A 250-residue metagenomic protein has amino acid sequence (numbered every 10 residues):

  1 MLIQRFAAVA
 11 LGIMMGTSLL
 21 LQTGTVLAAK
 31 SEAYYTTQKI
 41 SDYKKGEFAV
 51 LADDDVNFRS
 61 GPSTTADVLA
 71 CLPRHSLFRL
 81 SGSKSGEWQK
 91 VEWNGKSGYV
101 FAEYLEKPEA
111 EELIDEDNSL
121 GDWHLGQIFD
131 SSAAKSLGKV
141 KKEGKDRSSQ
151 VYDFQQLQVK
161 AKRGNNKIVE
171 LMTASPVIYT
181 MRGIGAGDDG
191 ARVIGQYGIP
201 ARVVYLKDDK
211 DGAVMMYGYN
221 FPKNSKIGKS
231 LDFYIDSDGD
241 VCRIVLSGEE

Functional and structural regions predicted by a protein language model:
L2-L27: Sec-dependent N-terminal signal peptides of Gram-positive bacterial secreted proteins and lipoproteins
A29-Y43, R79, E92-D115: Boundary regions of SH3-family modules and the immediately adjacent low-complexity/disordered segments in eukaryotic
K44, D67, P73-S76, H124 (+1 more regions): Residue-level recognition of short, solvent-exposed, well-ordered loop/turn junctions that link secondary-structure
D53-V56, A110-S119, I168-I178: Acidic/histidine-rich, surface-exposed loop or edge segments in extracytoplasmic proteins
S60-G82: SH3/SH3-like (including bacterial SH3b) beta-barrel domains that bind proline-rich motifs or cell-wall ligands
G86-K90: Short aromatic-glycine-enriched beta-strand elements
E116-W123, P176-I184, Y219-N220: Second-shell loop/turn segments in exported
H124-N165, G185, G190-D240, L246-E250: A cross-family detector of function-defining hotspots
